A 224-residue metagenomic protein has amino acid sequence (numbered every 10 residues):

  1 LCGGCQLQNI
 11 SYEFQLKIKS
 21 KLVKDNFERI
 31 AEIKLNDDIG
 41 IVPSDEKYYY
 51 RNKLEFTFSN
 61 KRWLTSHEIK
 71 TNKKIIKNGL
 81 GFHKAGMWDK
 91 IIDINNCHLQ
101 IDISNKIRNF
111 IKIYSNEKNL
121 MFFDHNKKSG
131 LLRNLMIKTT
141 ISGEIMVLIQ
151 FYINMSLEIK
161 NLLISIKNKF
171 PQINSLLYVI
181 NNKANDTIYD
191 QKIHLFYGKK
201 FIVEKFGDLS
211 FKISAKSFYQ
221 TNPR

Functional and structural regions predicted by a protein language model:
L1-R224: Accessory RNA-recognition modules of RNA-modification enzymes
